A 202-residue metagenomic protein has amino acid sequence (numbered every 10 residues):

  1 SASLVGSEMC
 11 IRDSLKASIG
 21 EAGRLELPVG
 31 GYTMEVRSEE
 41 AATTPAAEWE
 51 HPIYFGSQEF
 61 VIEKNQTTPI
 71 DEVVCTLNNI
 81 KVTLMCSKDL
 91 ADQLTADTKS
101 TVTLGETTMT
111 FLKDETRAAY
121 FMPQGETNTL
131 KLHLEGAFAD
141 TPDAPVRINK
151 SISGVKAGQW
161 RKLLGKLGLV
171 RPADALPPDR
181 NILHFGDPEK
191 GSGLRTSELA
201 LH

Functional and structural regions predicted by a protein language model:
S1-I11: Single conserved hydrophobic/aromatic residue that forms the stacking wall/gate of nucleotide- or nucleobase-binding
D13-I19, M109-D114: Short beta-strand segments within Ig-like beta-sandwich modules, predominantly Fibronectin type-III
K16-E21, E40-N78, F138-E189: Structured interaction patches on ligand/partner-binding surfaces of diverse proteins
G23-V29, Y120-G125: Short, flexible loop/turn segments at beta-strand junctions in immunoglobulin-like and fibronectin type III
V29-G30, N65: Beta-strand-connecting loops/turns
G30-R37: A short tyrosine-centered beta-strand micro-motif
N79-P142: Short helix-loop boundary/capping segments
F185-H202: Short, low-complexity, Pro/Ser/Thr/Gly-rich segments in the mature regions of secreted, periplasmic
